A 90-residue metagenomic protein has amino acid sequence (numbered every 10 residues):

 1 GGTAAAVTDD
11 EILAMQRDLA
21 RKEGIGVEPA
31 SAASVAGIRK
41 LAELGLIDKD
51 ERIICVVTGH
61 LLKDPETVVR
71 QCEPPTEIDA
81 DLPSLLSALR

Functional and structural regions predicted by a protein language model:
G1-D48: Active-site-adjacent helical/loop segments in soluble small-molecule enzymes
A36-R90: Phosphate-binding loop/pocket of nucleotide- and phosphate-handling active sites
